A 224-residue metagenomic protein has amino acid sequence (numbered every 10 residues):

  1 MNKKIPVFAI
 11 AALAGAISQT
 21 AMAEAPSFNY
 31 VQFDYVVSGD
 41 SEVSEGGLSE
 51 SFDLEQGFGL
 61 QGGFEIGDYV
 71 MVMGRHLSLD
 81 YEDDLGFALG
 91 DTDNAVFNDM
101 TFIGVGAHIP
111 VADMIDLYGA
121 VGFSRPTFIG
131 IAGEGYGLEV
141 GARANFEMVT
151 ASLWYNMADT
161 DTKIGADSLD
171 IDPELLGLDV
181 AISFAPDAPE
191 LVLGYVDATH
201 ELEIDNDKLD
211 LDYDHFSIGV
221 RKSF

Functional and structural regions predicted by a protein language model:
M1-F28, F224: Cleavable N-terminal export/targeting peptides
Q19-E82, T101, H215: Short glycine/proline- and aromatic-enriched beta-strand/turn motifs that initiate or cap beta-hairpins
N29-V36, G63, M73-L77, Y118-G122 (+4 more regions): Transmembrane beta-strands of outer-membrane beta-barrel proteins
S38-E45, L77-A88, G122-G130, N156-D167 (+1 more regions): Sequence/structural signature of outer-membrane beta-barrel proteins
F52-F58, F97-I103, F123-R125, A132-L138 (+2 more regions): Residues that define the transmembrane beta-barrel architecture of outer-membrane proteins
Q61, G104-G106, E139-R143, G177-A181 (+1 more regions): Outer-membrane beta-barrel architecture
D68-G74, A112-L117, A144-L153, A185-L193: Repeated loop/turn-to-beta-strand initiation elements of outer-membrane beta-barrel proteins
V180-P186, D212-F224: Outer-membrane beta-barrel "beta-signal"
